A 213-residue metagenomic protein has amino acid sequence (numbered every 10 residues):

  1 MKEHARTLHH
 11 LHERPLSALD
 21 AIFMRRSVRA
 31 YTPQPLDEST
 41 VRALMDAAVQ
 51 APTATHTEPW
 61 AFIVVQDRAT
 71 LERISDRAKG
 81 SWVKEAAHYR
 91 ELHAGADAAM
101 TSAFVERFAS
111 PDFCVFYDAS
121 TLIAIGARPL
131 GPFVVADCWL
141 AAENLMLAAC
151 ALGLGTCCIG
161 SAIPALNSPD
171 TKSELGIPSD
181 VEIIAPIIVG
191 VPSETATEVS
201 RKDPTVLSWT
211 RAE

Functional and structural regions predicted by a protein language model:
K2-H4, S17-Q34: Generic N-terminal amphipathic, Lys/Arg-enriched alpha-helix
K2-R14, S27, E106, E182-E213: C-terminal helix-cap and adjacent tail motif
D37: Conserved, non-catalytic sequence blocks in retroelement Pol enzymes and Pol-derived host proteins
V41-D46: Short amphipathic alpha-helical segments
A48, T121-S173: Small-aliphatic-rich amphipathic alpha-helix that forms the alpha element of a beta-alpha
V49-T57: Glycine-rich phosphate/pyrophosphate-binding beta-alpha loops
E58-V135: Glycine/small-residue-rich phosphate/adenosyl-binding loop
V83-A94, E174-V199: A glycine-rich helix N-cap at a beta->alpha junction
